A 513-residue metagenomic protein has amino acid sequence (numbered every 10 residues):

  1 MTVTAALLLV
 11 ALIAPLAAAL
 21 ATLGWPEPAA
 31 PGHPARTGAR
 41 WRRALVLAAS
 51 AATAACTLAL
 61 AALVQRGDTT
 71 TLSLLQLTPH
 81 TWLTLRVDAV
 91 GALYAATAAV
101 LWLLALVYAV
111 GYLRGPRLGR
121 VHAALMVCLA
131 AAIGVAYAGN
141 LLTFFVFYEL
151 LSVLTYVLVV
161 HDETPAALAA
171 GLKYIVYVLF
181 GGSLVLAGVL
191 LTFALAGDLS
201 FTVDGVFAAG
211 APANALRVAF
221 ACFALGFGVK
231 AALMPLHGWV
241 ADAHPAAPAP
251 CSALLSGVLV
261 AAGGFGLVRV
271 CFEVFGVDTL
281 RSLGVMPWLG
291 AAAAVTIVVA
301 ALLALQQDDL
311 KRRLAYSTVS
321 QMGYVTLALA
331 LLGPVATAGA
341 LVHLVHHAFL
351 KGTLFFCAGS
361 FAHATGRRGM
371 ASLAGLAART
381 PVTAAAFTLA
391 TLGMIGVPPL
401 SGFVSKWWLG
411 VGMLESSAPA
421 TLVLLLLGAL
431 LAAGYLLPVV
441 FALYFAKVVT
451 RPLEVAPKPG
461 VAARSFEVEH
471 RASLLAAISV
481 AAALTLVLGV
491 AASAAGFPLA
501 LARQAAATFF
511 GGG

Functional and structural regions predicted by a protein language model:
T2-L9, A17-A123, D198-G205, P498-G511: Transmembrane helix-loop-helix hairpins at membrane boundaries of multipass inner-membrane proteins
A11-L12, T22, A231, I395 (+2 more regions): Hydrophobic alpha-helical transmembrane segments of integral membrane proteins, especially lipid-exposed positions
A29-R36, F275-G284, P452-V455, A462-A463: Short helix-coil transition/hinge motifs at the ends and kinks of transmembrane helices, capturing the brief
A39-S50, A169-L179, A253, T380-A384 (+1 more regions): Alpha-helical transmembrane segments and their helix-start/interface "positive-inside/aromatic belt" motifs in integral
A48-A62, L179-A187, S256, A390 (+1 more regions): Hydrophobic alpha-helical membrane-insertion segments
L104-R114, L118-G119, V127-L142, L154-L443: Hydrophobic transmembrane alpha-helices and their helix-loop junctions in integral membrane proteins
E149: Short phosphate-coordinating micro-motif centered on Lys-Gly-acidic
A247-P248, T380-V382, L436-G513: Cytoplasmic/organellar membrane-interface segments at the starts of transmembrane helices in multi-pass inner-membrane
